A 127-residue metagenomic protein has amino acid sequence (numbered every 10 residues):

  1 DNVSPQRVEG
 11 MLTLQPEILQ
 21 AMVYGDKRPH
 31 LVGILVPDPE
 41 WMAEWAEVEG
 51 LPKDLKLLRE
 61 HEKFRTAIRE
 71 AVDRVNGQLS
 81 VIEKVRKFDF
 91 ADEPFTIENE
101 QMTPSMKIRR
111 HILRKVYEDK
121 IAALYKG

Functional and structural regions predicted by a protein language model:
D1-E83, D89, P94-N99: AMP-binding/adenylate-forming catalytic core of the ANL superfamily
N76, E83, Y117-G127: A short N-terminal helical cap/helix-turn-helix that marks the beginning of AMP-binding/adenylate-forming
